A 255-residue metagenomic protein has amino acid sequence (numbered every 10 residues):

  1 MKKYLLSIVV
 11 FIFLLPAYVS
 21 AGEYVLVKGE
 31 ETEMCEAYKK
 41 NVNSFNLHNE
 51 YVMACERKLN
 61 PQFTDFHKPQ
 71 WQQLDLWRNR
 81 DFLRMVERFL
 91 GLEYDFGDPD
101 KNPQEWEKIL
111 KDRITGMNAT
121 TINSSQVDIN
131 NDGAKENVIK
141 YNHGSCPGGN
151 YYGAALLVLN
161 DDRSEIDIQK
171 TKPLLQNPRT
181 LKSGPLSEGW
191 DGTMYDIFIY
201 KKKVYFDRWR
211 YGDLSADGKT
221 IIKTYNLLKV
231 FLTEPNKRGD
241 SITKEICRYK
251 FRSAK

Functional and structural regions predicted by a protein language model:
Y4-L15: Sec-dependent N-terminal signal peptides
Y18-L92, L181-K255: Acidic, small-residue rich beta-repeat scaffolds with periodic aromatic anchors
I114-I122, L175-G192: Repeat-based blade/solenoid architectures
S124-D132: Acidic, divalent-cation-chelating loop motifs in proteins
A134-K135, K202: Short coil/turn segments that connect the beta-strands within blades of beta-propeller domains
N137-Y141, F206-R208: Hydrophobic beta-strand segments that make up the repeating blades of beta-propeller and related beta-repeat
G144-P147, Y211-D213: Short glycine/acidic-enriched loop and turn motifs that connect beta-strands
G148-P173, F198: Beta-propeller blade repeat segments, especially FG-GAP/WD-type strand-to-loop junctions in 6- to 7-bladed propeller
